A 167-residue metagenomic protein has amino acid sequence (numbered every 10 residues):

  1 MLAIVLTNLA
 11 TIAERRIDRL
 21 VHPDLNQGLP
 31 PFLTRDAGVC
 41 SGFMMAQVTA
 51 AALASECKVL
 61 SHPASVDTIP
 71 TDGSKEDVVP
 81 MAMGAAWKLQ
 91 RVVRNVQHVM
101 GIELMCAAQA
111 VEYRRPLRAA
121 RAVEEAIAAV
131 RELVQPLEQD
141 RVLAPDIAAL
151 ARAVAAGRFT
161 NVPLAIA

Functional and structural regions predicted by a protein language model:
M1-A167: C-terminal auxiliary extensions adjacent to catalytic cores
